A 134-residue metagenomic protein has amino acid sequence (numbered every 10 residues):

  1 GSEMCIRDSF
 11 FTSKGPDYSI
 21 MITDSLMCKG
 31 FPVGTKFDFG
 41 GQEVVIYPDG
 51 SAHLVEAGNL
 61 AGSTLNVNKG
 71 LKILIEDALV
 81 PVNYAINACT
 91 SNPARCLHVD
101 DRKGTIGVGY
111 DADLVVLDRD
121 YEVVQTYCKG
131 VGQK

Functional and structural regions predicted by a protein language model:
G1-I6: Short, small-residue-biased leader/transition segments that mark boundaries at the very start of proteins
F11-T23, C28-Y110, L114-L117: His/Asp/Glu-enriched, well-ordered alpha-helical/loop segment that forms or immediately abuts the divalent-metal
Y121-Y127: Short, Lys/Arg- and Gly-enriched loop/turn segments at beta-strand edges
